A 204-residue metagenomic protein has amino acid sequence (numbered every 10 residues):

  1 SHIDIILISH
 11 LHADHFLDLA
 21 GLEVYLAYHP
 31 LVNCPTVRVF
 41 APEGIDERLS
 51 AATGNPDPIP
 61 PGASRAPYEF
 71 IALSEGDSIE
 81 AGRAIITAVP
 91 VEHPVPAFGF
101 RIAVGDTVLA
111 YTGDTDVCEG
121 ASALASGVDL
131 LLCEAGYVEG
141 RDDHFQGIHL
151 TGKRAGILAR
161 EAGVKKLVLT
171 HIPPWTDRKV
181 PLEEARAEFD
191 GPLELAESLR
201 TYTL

Functional and structural regions predicted by a protein language model:
S1-A110, D116, A121-A123, L182-L204: Binuclear metal-dependent hydrolase catalytic cores
D116-Y202: Cap/insert and terminal regions of metallo-dependent hydrolase folds
